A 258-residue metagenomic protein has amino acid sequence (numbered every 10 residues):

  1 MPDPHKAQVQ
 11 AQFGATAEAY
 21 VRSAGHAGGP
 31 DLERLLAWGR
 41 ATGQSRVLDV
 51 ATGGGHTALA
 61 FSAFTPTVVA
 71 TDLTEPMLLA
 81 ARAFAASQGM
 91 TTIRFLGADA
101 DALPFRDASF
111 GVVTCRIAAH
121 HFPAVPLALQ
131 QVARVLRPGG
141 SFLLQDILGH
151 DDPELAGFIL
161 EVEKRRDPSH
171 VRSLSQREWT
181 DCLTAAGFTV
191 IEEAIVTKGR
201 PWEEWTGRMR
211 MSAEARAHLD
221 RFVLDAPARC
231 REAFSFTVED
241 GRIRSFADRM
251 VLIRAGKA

Functional and structural regions predicted by a protein language model:
M1-T42, H56-A60, M77-A80, S87 (+1 more regions): Conserved class I S-adenosyl-L-methionine
L48-V50, G54-A102: Class I SAM-dependent methyltransferase SAM/SAH-binding core
G54, I191-A258: Conserved Class I S-adenosyl-L-methionine
D101-V112: A short acidic, Gly/Pro-enriched loop at the edge of an enzyme's catalytic core that lines a small-molecule cofactor
G111-A124: A short SAM/SAH-binding and catalytic strip from SAM-dependent methyltransferases
P126-S141: A short glycine-rich, Lys/Arg-flanked "PGG" loop and its adjoining helix->strand segment in the class I
L143-R165: Conserved class I S-adenosyl-L-methionine
R172-A186: Short alpha-helix
